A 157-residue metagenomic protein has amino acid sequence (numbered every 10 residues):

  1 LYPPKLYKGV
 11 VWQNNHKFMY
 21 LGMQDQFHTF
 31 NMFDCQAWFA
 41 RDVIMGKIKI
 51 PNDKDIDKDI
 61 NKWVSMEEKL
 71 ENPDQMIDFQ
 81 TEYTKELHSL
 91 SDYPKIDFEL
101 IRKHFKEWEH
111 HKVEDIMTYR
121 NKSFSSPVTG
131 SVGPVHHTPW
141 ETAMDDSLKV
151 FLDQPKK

Functional and structural regions predicted by a protein language model:
L1-H28: FAD-site-proximal beta/loop scaffold in flavoenzymes
M19-K157: C-terminal, flexible cofactor-proximal segment of oxidoreductases
